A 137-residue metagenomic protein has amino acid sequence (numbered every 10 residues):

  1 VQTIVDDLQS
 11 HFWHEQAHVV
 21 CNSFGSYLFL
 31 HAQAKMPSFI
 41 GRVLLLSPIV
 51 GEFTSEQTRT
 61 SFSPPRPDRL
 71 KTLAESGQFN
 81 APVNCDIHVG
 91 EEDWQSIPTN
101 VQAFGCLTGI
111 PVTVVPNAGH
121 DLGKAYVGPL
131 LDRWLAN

Functional and structural regions predicted by a protein language model:
V1-H11: Alpha/beta-hydrolase active-site loop
A17-H18, R42-L44: Residue in the alpha/beta-hydrolase core beta-strand immediately N-terminal to the catalytic nucleophile
V20-F29: Gly/Ala-rich beta-loop-alpha elbow adjacent to hydrolase catalytic centers
L28-A32, T54: Hydrolases whose catalytic domains are alpha/beta-hydrolase-1, hotdog thioesterase, or metallo-beta-lactamase-like
L44-F53: Active-site nucleophile loop of the alpha/beta-hydrolase fold
A81-P82, D86-V89: Short beta-strand/loop motif that positions the catalytic acidic residue of the alpha/beta-hydrolase fold
W94-N100, G123: Conserved alpha/beta-hydrolase "acid-adjacent" motif
A118-P129: Catalytic histidine-centered segment of alpha/beta-hydrolase-like enzymes
